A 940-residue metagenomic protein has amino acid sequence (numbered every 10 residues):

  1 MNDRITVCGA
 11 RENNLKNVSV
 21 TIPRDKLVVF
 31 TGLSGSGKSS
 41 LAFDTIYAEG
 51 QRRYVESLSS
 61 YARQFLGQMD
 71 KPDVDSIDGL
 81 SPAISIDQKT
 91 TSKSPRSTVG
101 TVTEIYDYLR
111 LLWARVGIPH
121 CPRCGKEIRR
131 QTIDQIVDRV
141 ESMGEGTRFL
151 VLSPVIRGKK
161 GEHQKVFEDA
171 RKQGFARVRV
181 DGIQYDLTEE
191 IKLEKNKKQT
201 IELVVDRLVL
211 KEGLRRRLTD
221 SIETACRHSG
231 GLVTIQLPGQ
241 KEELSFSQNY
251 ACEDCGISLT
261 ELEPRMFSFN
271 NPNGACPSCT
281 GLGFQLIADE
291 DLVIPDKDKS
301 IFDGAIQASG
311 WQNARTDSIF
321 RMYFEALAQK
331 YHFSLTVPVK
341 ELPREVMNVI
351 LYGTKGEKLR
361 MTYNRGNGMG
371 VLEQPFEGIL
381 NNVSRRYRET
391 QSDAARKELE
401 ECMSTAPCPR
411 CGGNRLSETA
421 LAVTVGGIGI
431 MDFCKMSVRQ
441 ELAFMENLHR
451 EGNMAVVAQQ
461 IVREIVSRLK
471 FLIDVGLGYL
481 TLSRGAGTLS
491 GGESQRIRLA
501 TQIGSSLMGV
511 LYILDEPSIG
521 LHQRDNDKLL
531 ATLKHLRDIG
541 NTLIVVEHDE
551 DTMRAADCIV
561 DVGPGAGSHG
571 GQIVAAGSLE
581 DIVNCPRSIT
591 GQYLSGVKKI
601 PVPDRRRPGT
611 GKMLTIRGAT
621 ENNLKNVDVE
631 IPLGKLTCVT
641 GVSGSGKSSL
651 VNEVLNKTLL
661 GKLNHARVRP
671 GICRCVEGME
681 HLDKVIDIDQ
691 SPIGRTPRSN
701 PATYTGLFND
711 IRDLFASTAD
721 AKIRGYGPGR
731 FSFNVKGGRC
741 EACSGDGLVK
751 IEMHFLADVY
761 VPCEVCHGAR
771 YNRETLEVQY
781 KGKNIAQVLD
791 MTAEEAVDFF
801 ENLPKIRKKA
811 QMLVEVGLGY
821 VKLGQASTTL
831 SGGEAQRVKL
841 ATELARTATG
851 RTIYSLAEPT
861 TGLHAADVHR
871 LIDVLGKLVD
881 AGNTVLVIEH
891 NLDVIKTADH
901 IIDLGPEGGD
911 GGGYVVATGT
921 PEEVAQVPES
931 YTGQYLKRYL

Functional and structural regions predicted by a protein language model:
M1-L940: Conserved phosphate-binding elements of NTP-dependent enzyme cores
